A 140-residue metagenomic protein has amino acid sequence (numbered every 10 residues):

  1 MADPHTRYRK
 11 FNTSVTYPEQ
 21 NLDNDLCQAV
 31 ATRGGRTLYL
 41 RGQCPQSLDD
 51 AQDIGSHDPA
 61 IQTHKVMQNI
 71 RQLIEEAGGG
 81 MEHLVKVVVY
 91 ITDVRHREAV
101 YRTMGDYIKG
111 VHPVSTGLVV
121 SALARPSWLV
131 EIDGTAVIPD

Functional and structural regions predicted by a protein language model:
M1-V85, T92-D140: N-terminal presequence-like segments and the immediate start of the first folded domain
